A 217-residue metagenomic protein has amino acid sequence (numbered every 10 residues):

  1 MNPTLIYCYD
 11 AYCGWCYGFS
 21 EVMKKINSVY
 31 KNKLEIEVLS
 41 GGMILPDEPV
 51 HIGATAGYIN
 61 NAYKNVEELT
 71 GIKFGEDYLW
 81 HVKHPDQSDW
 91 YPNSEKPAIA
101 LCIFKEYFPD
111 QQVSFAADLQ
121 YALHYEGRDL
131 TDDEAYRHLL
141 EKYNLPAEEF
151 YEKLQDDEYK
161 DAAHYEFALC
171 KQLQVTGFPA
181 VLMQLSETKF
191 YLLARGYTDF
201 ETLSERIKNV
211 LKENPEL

Functional and structural regions predicted by a protein language model:
M1-I6: Extreme N-terminal starter segment of soluble prokaryotic enzymes
Y7-C8, Y12, F19-S28, D118-L217: C-terminal cap of thioredoxin/glutaredoxin-like
E21-L123: Structural alpha/beta surface segment adjacent to cysteine/selenocysteine redox centers across thiol/disulfide enzymes
